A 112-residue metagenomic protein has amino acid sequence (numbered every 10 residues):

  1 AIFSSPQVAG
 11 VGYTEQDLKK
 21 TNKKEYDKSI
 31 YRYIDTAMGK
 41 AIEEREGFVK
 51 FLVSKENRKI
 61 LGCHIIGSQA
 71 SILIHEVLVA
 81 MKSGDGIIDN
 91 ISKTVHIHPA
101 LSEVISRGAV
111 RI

Functional and structural regions predicted by a protein language model:
F3-T14, K19-I112: Flexible, glycine-rich terminal cap/loop adjacent to redox cofactors in electron-transfer oxidoreductases
